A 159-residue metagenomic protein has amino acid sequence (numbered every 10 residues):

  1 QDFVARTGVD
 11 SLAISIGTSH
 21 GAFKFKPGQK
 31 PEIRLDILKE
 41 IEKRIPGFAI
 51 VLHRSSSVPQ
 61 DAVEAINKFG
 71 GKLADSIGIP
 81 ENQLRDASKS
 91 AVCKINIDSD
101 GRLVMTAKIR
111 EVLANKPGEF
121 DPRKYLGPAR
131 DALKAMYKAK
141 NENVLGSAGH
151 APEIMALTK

Functional and structural regions predicted by a protein language model:
Q1-A49, Q60-A65, F69-I77, E81 (+4 more regions): Alpha/beta enzyme core
I16-H20, S56-V58, S99-L103: Glycine-rich beta-alpha junction loops
A49-A62, I95-I97: Histidine-centered catalytic micro-motifs
K68, I79-K159: C-terminal alpha-helical cap/extension of soluble enzyme domains
